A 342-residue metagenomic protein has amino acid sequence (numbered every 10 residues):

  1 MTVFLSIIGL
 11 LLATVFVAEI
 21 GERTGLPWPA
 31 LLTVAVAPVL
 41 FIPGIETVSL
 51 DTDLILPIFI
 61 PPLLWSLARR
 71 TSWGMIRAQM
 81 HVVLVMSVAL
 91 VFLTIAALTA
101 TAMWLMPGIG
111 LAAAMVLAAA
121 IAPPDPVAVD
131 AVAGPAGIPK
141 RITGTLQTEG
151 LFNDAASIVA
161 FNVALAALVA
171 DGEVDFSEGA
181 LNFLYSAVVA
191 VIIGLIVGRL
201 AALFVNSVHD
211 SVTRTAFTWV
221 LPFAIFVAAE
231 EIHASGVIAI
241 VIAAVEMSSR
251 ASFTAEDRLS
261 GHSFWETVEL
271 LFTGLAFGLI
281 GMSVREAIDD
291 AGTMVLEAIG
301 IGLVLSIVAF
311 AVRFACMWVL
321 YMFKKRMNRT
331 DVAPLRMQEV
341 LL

Functional and structural regions predicted by a protein language model:
M1-L342: Transmembrane helical cores of multi-pass secondary ion antiporters/exchangers
